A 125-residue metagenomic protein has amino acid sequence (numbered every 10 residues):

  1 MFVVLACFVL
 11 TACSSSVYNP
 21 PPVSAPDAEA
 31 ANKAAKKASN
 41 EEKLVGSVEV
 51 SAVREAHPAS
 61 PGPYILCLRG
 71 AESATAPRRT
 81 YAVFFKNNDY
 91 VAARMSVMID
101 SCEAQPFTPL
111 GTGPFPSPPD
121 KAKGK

Functional and structural regions predicted by a protein language model:
M1-V3: Bacterial N-terminal signal peptides that target proteins for export
V9-A12: C-terminal motif of bacterial Sec signal peptides marking the signal peptidase cleavage site
S14-K125: Cystatin/cathelin-like cysteine-protease inhibitor module
